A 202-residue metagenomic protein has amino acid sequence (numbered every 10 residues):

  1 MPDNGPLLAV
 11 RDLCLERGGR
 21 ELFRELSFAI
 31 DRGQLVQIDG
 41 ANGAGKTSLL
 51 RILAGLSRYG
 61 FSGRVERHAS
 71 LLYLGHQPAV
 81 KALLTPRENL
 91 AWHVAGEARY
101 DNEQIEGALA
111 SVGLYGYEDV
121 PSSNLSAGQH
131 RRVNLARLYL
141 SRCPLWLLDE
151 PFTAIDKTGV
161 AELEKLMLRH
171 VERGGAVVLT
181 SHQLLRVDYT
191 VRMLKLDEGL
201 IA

Functional and structural regions predicted by a protein language model:
M1-R32, R58-F61: A short, flexible loop at the N-terminus of ABC-type nucleotide-binding domains that lies
D39-A41: The feature captures the beta-strand-to-loop junction immediately N-terminal to the Walker
Q77, A82-R99, Q104: Q-loop/switch helix immediately C-terminal to the Walker
N102-Y117: Conserved ABC ATPase "signature" region
P121-G128: Conserved ABC ATPase signature
L135, G174: Hydrophobic anchor residue at the start of the ABC signature
W146-E150, I155: Catalytic Walker B motif of ABC-type/P-loop ATPase nucleotide-binding domains
